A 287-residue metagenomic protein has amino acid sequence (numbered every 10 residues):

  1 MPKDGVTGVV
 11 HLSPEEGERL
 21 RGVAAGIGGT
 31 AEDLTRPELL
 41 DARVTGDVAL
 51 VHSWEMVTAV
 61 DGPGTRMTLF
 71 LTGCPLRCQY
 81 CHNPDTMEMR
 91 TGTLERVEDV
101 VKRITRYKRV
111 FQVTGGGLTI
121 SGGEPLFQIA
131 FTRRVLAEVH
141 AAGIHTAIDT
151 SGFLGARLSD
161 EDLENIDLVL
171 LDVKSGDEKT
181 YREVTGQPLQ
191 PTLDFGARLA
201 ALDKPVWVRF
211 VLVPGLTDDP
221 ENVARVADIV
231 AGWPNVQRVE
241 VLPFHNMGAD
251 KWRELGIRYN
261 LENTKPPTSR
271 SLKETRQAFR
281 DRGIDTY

Functional and structural regions predicted by a protein language model:
M1-T58, P214-Y287: Auxiliary Fe-S-binding modules of radical SAM enzymes
G28-D33, V51, T72-P75, T86-E88 (+2 more regions): N-terminal/domain-start segments enriched in small and hydrophobic, helix-friendly residues, covering either
A42-V48, M87-T105: Non-heme iron-sulfur electron-transfer modules
R43-V44, V60-G62, Q112, D162-L163: Solvent-exposed alpha-helices and their adjacent loops that cap or buttress functional pockets in soluble metabolic
S53-E95: Canonical Radical SAM [4Fe-4S] cluster-binding loop centered on the CxxxCxxC motif and its immediate flanking residues
V101, T105-G117, S121-E254, P266: Conserved AdoMet/S-adenosylmethionine-binding subsite of the radical SAM
